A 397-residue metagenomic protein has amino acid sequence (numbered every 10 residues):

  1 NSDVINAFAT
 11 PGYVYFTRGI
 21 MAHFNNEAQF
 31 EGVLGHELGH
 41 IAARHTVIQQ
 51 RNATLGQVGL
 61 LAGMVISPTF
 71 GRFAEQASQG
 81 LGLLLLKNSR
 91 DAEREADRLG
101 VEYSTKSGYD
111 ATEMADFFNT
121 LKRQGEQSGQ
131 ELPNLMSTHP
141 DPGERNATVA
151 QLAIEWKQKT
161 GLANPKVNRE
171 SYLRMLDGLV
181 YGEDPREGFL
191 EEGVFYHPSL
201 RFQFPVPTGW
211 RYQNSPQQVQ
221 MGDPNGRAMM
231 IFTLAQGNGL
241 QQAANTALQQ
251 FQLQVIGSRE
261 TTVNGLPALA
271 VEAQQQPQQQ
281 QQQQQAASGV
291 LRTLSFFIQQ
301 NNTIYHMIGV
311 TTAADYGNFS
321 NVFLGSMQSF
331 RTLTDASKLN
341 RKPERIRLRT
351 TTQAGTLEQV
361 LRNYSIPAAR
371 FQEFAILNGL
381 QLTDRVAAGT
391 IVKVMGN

Functional and structural regions predicted by a protein language model:
N1-H197, Q203, P216-Q218, G222-R227 (+3 more regions): A Zn2+-metalloprotease active-site environment signal
E31, W156, M307-P343: Surface-exposed amphipathic alpha-helical segments
F202-N214, S326-T334: Short conserved aromatic/hydrophobic patches within beta-strands of well-structured domains
Y212-D315: Conserved polar/disulfide-associated segments of primarily extracytoplasmic proteins
D223-T233, I346-A354, V394-G396: Short, surface-exposed polybasic-and-hydrophobic patches located at secondary-structure transitions
A313-G317, P367, L380-T383: Short solvent-exposed coil/turn linkers within tandem alpha-helical repeat scaffolds
K338-A368: Primarily a LysM-type cell-wall glycan-binding module
R370-N397: Extracellular LysM carbohydrate-binding repeats and other cell-envelope/extracellular binding modules
